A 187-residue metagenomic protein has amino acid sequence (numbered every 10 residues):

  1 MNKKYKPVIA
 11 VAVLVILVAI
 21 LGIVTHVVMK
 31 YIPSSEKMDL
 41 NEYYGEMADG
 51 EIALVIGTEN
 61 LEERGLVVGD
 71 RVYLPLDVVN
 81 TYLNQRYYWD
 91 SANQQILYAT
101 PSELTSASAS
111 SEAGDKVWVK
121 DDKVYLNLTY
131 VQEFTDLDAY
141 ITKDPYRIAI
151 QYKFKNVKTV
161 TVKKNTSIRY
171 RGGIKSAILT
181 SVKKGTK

Functional and structural regions predicted by a protein language model:
N2-T186: Primary recognition of N-terminal secretory signal peptides and signal-anchoring hydrophobic helices
